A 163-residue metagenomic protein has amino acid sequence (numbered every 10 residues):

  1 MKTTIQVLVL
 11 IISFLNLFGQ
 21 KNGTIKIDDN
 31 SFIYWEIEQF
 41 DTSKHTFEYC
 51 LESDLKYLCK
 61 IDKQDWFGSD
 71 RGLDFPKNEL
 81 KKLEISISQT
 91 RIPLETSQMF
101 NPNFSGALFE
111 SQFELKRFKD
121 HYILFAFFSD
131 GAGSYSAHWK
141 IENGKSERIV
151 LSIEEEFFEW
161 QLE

Functional and structural regions predicted by a protein language model:
K2-L10: Sec-dependent signal peptide recognition, specifically the positively charged N-region followed immediately by
L10-F18: Hydrophobic h-region of N-terminal signal peptides that target proteins for export in Gram-negative bacteria
Q20-E163: Exposed acidic/polar residues on beta-strands and adjacent loops within beta-sheet cores, strongest in beta-propeller
